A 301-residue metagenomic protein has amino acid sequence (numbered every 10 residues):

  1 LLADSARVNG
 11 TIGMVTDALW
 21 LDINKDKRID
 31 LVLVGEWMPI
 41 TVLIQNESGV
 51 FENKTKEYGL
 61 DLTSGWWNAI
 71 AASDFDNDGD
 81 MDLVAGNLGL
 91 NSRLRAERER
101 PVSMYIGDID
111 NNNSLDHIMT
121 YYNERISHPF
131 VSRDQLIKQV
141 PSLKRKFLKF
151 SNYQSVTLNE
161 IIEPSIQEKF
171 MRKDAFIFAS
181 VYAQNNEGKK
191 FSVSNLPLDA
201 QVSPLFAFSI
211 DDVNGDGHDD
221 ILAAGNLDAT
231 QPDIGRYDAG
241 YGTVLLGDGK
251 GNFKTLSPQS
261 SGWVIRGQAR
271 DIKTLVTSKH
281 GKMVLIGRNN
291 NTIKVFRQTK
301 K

Functional and structural regions predicted by a protein language model:
L1-K301: Beta-propeller-forming repeat regions
